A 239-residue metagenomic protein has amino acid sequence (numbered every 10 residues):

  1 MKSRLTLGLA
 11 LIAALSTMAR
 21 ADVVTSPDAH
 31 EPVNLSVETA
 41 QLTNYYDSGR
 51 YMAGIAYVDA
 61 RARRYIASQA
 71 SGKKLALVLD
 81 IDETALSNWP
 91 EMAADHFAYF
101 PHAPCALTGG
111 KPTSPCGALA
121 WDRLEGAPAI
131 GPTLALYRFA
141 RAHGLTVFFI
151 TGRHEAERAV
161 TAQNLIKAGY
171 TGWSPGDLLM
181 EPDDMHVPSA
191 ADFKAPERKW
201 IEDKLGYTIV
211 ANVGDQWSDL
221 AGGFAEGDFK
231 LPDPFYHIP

Functional and structural regions predicted by a protein language model:
M1-K2: N-terminal secretory signal peptides that target proteins for export/translocation
L5, L11, M18-L79: Non-catalytic pre-domain segments flanking phosphatase-related domains
D22-A29, H143-L145, H154-P239: C-terminal cap/substrate-recognition subdomain and adjoining C-terminal extension of metal-dependent phosphatase-like
L35-R50, S114-W121, H143, M180-P182: Acidic/histidine-rich, surface-exposed loop or edge segments in extracytoplasmic proteins
R61, Y65-Q69, T84, N88 (+4 more regions): Structured segments of extracytoplasmic/periplasmic soluble domains in secreted or envelope-associated proteins
A70-A76, A85-A127, R138: Active-site neighborhood of HAD-like aspartate-dependent phosphohydrolases
L79-I81, V213-G214: Active-site flanking residues adjacent to catalytic metal/cofactor-binding acidic residues
L119-F148, E155-E157: Short, acidic loop-to-helix structural element flanking the phosphoryl-transfer center in phosphate-processing enzymes
